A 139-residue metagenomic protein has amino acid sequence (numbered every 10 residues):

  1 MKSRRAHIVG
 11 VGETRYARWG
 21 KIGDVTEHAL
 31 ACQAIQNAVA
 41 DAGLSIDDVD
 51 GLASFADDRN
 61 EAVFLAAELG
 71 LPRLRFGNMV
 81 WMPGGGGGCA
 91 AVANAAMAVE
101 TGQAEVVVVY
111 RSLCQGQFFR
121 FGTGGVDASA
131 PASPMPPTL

Functional and structural regions predicted by a protein language model:
M1-P83, A96-T101, V108-L139: Conserved "HGTGT" condensation-loop signature of ketosynthase/thiolase-family condensing enzymes that catalyze
P83-V92: Short phosphate-binding loop-to-helix
